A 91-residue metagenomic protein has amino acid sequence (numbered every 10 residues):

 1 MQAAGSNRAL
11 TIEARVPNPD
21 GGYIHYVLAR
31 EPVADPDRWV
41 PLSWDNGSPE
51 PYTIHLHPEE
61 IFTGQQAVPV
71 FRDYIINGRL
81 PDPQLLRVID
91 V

Functional and structural regions predicted by a protein language model:
M1-A9, V91: Negatively charged, low-complexity tracts enriched in Asp/Glu with abundant Ser/Thr
M1-Q2, I12, V27, Q65: N-terminal cationic amphipathic segment used for targeting or macromolecule association
N7-P17: Short, hydrophobic/proline-enriched secondary-structure or compact coil segments at domain edges
N18-V91: Acidic, proline/glycine-rich low-complexity IDRs
